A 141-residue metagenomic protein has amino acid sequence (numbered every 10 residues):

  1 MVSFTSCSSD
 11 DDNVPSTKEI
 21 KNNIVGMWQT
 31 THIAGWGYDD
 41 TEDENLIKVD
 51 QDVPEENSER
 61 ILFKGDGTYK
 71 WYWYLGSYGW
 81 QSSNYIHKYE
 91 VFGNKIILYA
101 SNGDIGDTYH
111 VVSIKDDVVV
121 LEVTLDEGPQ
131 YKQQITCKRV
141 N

Functional and structural regions predicted by a protein language model:
V2-S6: C-terminal motif of bacterial Sec signal peptides marking the signal peptidase cleavage site
S9-I86, E90-N141: Lipid interaction determinants
